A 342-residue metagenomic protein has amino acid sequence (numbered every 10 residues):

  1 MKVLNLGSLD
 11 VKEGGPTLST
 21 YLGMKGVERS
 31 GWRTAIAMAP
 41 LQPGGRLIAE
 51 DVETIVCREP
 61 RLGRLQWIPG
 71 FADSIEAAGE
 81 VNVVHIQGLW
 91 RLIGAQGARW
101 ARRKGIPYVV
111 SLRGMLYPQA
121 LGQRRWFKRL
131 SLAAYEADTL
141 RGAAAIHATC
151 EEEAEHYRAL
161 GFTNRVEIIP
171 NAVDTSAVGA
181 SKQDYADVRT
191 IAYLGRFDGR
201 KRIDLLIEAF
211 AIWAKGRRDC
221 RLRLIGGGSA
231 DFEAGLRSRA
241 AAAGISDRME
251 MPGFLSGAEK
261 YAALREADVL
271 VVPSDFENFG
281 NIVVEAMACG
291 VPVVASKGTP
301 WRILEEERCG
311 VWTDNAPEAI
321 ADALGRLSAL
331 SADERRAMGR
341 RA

Functional and structural regions predicted by a protein language model:
L4, H147, Q183-A211, R223: Conserved donor-binding/catalytic core segment of Leloir-type glycosyltransferases
A37-P43, L194, R221-G235, G253: Glycosyltransferase donor-sugar binding loop
L89, D275: Aromatic "clamp/platform" in nucleotide-sugar-dependent glycosyltransferases that forms part of the donor/acceptor
R103, K128-A145: Membrane-proximal helix-turn-helix segments that form the acceptor-binding/catalytic region of lipid-linked
E152, A172: Carbohydrate-associated surface elements
A234-L255: Nucleotide-activated donor-binding/catalytic signature segment of Leloir-type glycosyltransferases, i.e., the conserved
P292-S296: Short hydrophobic beta-strand element within catalytic cores of glycosyltransferases and related nucleotide-activated
G310-E318, L327-A332: Conserved acidic donor-binding segment of nucleotide-sugar-dependent glycosyltransferases
